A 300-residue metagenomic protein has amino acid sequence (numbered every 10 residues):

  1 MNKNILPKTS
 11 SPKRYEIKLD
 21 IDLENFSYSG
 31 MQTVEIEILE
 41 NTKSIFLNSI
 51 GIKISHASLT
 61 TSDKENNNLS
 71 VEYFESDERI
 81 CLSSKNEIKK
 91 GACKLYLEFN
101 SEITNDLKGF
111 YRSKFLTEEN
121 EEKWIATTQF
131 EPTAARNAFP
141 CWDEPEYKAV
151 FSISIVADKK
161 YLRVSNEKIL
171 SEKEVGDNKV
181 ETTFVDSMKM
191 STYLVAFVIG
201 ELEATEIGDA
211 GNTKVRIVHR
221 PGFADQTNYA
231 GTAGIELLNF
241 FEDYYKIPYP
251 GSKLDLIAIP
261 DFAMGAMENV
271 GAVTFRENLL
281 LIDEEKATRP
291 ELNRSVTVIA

Functional and structural regions predicted by a protein language model:
M1-S29, T33, N41, S55 (+3 more regions): N-terminal, polar/Ser/Thr-rich
K3-P7, K89, Y96-S152, G200-D209: Glycine/proline-rich low-complexity spacer/linker segments in large multi-domain proteins
I17-D20, V34, L69-V71, S83-E87 (+2 more regions): Beta-strand-rich interaction surfaces with strong enrichment in secreted/lumenal proteins
Q32-I36, S84, G91-N105, F151-K159 (+1 more regions): Short, hydrophobic/aromatic-enriched beta-strand segments in well-ordered soluble domains
T33-K53, P140-D143, F151-D158: Surface-exposed beta-strand/loop patches in extracellular or lumenal glycoproteins
I50-K53, R112-W124, E174, I259-G265: Short edge-strand/loop segments of extracellular domains
K53-T117: A surface-exposed beta-strand-loop module
T128-T133, P140-V298: Hydrophobic helix-coil surface modules that form long, contiguous segments used for peptide/substrate interaction
